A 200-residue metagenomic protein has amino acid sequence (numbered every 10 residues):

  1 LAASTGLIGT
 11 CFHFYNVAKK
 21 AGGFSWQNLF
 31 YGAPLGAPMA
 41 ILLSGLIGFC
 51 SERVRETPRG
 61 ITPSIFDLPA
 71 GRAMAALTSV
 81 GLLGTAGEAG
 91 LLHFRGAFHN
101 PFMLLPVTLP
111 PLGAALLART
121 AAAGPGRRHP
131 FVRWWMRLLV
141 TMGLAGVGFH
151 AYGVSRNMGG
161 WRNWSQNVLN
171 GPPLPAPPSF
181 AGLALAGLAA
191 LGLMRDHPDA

Functional and structural regions predicted by a protein language model:
L1-I8, I65-G81, V107-T108, R133-G146: Transmembrane alpha-helical segments of multi-pass membrane proteins
S4-K19, T141-N157: C-terminal TM-helix exit segments that contain a strictly Trp-centered aromatic cap at the helix terminus
T5, F12-A40, S44-P69: Membrane-interface helix-loop-helix junctions at boundaries between adjacent transmembrane segments
G23-N28, M158-L174: Short, membrane-exposed interhelical loops at transmembrane-helix boundaries
Y31-P34, L92-P110: Transmembrane alpha-helix entry/boundary detector in multi-pass membrane proteins
L35-R53, T108-R119, P175-L193: Hydrophobic cores of alpha-helical transmembrane segments in multi-pass inner/ER membrane proteins, independent
F49-G60, A123, L191-A200: Membrane-interface capping segments at transmembrane-helix boundaries
T62-R72, F94-A97, A123-P130: Juxtamembrane loop-transmembrane helix junctions in multi-pass integral membrane proteins, especially the extracellular
